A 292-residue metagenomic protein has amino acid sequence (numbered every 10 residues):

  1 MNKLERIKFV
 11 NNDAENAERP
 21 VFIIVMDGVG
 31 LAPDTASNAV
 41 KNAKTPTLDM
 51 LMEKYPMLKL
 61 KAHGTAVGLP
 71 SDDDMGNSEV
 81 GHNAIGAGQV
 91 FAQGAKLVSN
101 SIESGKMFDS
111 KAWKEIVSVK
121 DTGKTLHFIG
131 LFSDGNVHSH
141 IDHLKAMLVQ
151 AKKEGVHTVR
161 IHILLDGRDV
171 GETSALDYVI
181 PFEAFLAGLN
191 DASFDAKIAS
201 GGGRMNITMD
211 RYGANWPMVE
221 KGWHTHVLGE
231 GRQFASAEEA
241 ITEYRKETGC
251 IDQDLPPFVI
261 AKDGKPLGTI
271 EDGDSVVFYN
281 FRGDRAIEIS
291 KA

Functional and structural regions predicted by a protein language model:
N2-F22, G30-D191, D195-M205, P217 (+1 more regions): Active-site nucleophile/metal-coordination loop of metallo-enzymes that catalyze phosphate/sulfate and related
P20-M26, V277-N280: Short, hydrophobic/glycine-enriched beta-strand segments
V29, G283-D284: Short glycine-rich anion-binding loops that position phosphate/pyrophosphate groups of nucleotides and phosphorylated
K120, V170, S174-K265, T269-E271 (+2 more regions): Long, well-ordered, tryptophan-enriched scaffold segments
